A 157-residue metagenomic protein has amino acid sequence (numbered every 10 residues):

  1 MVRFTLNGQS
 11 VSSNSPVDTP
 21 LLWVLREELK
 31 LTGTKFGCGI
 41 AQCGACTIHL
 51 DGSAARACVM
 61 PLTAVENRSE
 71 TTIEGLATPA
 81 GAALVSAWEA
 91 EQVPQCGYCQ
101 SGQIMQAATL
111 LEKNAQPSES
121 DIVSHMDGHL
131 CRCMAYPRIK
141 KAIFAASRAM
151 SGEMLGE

Functional and structural regions predicted by a protein language model:
M1-E157: Signature of N-terminal electron-transfer/Fe-S-associated modules in redox systems
